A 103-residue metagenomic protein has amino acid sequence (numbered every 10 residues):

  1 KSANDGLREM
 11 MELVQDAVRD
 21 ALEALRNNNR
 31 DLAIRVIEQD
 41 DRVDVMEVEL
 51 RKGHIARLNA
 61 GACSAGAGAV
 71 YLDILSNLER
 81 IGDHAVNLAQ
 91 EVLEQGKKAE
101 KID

Functional and structural regions predicted by a protein language model:
K1-D103: Cytosolic, long alpha-helical scaffolding segments
